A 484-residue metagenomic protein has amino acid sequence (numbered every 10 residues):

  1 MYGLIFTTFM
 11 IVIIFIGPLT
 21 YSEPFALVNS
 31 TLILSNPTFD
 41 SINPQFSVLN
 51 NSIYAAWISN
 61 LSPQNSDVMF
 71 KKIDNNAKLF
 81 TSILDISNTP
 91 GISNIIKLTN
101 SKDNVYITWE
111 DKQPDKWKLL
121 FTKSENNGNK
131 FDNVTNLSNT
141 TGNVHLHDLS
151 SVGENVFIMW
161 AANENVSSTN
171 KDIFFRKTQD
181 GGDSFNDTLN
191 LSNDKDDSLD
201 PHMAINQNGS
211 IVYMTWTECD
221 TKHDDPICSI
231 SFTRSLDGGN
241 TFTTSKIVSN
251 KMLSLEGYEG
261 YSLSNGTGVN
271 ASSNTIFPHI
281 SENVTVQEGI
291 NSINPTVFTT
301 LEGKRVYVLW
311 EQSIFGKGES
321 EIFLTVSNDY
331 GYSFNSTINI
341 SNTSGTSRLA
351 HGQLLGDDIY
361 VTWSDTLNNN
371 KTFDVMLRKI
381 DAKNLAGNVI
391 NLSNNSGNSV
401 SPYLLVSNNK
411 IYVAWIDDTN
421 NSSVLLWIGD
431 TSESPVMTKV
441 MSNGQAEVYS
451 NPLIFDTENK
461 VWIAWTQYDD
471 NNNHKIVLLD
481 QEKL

Functional and structural regions predicted by a protein language model:
M1-P24, A55, F70: Secretory targeting signatures
Y21-L484: Extracellular, repeat-based ectodomains that mediate carbohydrate processing or recognition
